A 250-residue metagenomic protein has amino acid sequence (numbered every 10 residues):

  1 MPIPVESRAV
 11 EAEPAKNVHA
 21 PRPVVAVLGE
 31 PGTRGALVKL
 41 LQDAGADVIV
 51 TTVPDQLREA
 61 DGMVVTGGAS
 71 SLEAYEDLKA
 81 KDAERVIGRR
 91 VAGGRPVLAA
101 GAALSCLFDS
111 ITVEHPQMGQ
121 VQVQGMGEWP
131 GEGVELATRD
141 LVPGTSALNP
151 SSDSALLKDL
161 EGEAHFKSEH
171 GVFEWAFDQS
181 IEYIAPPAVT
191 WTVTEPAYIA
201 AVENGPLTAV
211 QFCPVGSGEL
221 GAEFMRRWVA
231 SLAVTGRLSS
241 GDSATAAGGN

Functional and structural regions predicted by a protein language model:
P2-N17, R89-A92, G131-N250: Amide-donor transfer/coupling interface in amidating biosynthetic enzymes
H19-A46, Q211-V215: N-terminal beta1-alpha1 ligand-phosphate binding loop
V25, D47-I49, V97, L207: Hydrophobic anchor at the start of a short beta-strand that flanks the dinucleotide cofactor-binding loop
G35, L72-E76, E219-A222: Alpha-helical elements of the RecA-like P-loop NTPase motor core of helicases
L40-V48, E73-D77, P143-N149: Short, flexible loop segments at the rims of nucleotide/cofactor-binding pockets, characterized by
V48-E59: Short acidic low-complexity segments
L57-G67: Short acidic/histidine-rich motifs immediately flanking catalytic phosphotransfer sites in two-component signaling
G68-T145: Cysteine-nucleophile active-site neighborhood
